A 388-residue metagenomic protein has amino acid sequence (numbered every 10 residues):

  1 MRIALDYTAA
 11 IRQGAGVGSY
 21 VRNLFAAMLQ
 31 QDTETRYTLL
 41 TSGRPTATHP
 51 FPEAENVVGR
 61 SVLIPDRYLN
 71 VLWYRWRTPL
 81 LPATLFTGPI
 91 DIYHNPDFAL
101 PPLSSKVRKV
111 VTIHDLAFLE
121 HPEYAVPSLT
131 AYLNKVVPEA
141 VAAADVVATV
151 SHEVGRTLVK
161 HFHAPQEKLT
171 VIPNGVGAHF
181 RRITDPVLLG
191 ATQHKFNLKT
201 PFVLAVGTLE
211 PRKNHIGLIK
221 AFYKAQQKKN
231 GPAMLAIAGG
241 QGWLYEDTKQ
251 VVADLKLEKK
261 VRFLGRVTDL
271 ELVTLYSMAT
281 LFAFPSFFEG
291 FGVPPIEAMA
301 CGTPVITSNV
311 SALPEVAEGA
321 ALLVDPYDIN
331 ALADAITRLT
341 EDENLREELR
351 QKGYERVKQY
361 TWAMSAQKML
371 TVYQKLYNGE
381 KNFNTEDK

Functional and structural regions predicted by a protein language model:
M1-K388: Carbohydrate transferase catalytic cores enriched for Leloir-type hexosyltransferases
